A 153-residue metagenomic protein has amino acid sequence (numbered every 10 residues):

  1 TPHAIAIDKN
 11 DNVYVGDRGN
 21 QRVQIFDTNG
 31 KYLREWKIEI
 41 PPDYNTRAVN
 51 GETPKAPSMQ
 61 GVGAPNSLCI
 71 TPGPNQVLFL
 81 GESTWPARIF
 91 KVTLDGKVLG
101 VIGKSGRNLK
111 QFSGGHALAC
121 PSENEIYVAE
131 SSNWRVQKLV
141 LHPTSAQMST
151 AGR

Functional and structural regions predicted by a protein language model:
T1-R153: Eukaryotic scaffold repeat domains enriched in small/polar residues
